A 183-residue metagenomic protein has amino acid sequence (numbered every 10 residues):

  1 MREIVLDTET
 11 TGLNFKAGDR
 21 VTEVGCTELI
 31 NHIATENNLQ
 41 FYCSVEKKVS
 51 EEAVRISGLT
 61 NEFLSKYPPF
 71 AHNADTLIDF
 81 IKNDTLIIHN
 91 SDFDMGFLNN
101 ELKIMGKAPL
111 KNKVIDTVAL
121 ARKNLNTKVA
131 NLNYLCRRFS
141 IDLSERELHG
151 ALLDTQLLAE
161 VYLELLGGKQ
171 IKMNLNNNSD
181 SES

Functional and structural regions predicted by a protein language model:
M1-N112, R122-L125, Y134-L148: Conserved non-catalytic scaffold segment of RNase H-like nuclease domains
V118-K123, S179-S183: Short, flexible loop segments at boundaries between secondary-structure elements
A119-R122, R137, E160-L163: Generic alpha-helical structural context detector
K128, C136-F139, L166-K169: Conserved NTP-handling cores and scaffolds of large molecular machines
D142-G150, I171-N177: Cysteine endopeptidase catalytic domains of the caspase/legumain-like
G150-L163: Acidic, divalent-metal-coordinating active-site segment for phosphoryl/phosphodiester hydrolysis, typified by short
E164-S183: Acidic two-metal-ion nuclease catalytic site recognized across multiple nuclease folds, prominently DnaQ/RNase D-T
